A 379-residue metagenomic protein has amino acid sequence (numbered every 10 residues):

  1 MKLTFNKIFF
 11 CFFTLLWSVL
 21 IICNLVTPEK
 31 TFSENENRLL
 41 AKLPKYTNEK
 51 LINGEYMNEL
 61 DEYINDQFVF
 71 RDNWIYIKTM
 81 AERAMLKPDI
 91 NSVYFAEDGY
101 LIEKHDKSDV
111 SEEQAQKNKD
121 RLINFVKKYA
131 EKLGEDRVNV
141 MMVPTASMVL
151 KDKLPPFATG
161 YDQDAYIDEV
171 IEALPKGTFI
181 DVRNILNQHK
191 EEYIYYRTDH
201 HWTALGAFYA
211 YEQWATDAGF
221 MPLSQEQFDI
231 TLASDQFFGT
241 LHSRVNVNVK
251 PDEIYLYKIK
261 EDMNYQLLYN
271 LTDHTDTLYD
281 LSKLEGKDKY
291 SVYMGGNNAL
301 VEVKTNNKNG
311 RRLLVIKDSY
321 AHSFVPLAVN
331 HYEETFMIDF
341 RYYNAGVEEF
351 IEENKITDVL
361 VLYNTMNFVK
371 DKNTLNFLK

Functional and structural regions predicted by a protein language model:
M1-K379: Extracellular glycan-modifying ectodomains
